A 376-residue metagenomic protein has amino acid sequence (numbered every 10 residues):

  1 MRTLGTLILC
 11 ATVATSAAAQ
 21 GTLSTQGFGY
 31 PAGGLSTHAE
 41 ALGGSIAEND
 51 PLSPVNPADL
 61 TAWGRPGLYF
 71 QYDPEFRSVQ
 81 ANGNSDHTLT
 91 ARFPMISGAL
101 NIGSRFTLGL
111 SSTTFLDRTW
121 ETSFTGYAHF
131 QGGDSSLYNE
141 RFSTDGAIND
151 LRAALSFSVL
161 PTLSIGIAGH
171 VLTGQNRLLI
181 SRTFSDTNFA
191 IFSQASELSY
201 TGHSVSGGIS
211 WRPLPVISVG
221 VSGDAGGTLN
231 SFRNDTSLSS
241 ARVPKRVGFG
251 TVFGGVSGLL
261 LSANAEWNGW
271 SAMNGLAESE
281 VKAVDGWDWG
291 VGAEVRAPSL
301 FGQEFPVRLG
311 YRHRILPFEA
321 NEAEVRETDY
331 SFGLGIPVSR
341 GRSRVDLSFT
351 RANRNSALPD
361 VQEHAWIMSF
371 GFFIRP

Functional and structural regions predicted by a protein language model:
M1-G27, L160: Cleavable N-terminal export/targeting peptides
S16-L116: N-terminal, post-signal peptide beta-strand-biased segments of exported outer-membrane/organellar beta-barrel and other
E40-A41, S199, H203-P376: Outer membrane beta-barrel transmembrane domains
G64, I102-S104, V159-P161, P213-P215 (+1 more regions): Short loop/turn positions at the edges of beta-strands in beta-sheet-rich folds
Y72, S112-T114, N149, G169 (+2 more regions): Polar/charged side chains located within well-ordered beta-strands of beta-rich proteins
E75-T88, D117-R152, T173-S206, G223-R246 (+3 more regions): Extracellular/periplasm-exposed beta-strand and loop segments of Gram-negative cell-envelope proteins, dominated by
A91, M95-W120, R152-G174: Outer membrane beta-barrel
